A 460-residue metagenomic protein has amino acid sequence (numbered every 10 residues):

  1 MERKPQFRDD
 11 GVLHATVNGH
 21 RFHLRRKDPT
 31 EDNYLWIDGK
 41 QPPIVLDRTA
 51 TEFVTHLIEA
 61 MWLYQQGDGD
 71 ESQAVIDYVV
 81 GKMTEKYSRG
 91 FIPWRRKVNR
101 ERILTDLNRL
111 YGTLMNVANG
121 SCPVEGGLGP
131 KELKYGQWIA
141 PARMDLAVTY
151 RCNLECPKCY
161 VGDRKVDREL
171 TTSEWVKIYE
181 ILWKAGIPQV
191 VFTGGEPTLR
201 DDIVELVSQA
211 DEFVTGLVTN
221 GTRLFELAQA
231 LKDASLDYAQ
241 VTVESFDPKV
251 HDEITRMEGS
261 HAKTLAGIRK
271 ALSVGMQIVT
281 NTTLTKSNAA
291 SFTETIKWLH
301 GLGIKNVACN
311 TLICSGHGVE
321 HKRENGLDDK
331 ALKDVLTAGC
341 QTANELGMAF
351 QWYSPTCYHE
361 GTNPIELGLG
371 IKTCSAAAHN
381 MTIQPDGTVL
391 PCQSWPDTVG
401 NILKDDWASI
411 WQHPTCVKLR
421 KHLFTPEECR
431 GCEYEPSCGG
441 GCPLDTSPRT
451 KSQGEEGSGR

Functional and structural regions predicted by a protein language model:
M1-A60: Acidic, low-complexity/disordered tracts enriched in E/D and polar residues
V45-P93: Short amphipathic alpha-helical interface segments
G90, R95-A230, D237: Conserved alpha-helical substructure of the radical SAM core
C152, C156-C159, C374, C392 (+3 more regions): Short cysteine clusters
V161-L170, P396-K404, E435-R460: Iron-sulfur (Fe-S) cluster-binding segments and ferredoxin-like electron-carrier domains, especially [2Fe-2S]
T172-F192, L199-L312: Radical SAM/AdoMet-radical enzyme domain recognition
D328-N363, T388-G439: C-terminal accessory region of radical SAM enzymes
C374-A378, P396: Short, small/polar residue-rich loop motifs at catalytic or cofactor-binding pockets
